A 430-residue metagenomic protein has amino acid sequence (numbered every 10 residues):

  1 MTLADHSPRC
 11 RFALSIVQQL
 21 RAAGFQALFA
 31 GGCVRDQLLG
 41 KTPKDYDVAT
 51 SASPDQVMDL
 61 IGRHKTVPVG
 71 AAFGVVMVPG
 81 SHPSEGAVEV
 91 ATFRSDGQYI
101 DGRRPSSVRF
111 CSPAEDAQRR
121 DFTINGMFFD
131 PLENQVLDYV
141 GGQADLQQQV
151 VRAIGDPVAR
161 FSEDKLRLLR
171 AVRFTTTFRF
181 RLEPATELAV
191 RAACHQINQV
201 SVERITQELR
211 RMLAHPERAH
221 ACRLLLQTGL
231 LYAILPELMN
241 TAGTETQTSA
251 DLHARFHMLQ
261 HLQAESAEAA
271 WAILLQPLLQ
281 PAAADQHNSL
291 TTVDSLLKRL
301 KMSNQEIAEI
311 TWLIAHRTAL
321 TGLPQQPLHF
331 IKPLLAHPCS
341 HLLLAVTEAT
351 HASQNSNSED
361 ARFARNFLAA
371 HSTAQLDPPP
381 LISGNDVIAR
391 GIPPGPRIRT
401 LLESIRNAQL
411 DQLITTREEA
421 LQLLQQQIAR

Functional and structural regions predicted by a protein language model:
M1-R430: Catalytic cores of the polymerase beta-like nucleotidyltransferase superfamily and closely associated nucleotide
